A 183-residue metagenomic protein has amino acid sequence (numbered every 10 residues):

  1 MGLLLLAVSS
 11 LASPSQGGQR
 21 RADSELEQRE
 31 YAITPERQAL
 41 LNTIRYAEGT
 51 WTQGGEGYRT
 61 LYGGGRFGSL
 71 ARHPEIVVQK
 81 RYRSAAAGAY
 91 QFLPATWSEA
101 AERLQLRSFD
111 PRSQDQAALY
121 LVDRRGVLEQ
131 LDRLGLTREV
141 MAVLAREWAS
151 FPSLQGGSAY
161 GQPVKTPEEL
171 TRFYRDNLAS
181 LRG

Functional and structural regions predicted by a protein language model:
L4-L104, A117, L121-Q130, L134-G183: Cell-wall polysaccharide-cleaving catalytic domain and substrate-binding groove, primarily in peptidoglycan/chitin
L106-D115: Active-site metal-coordination segments of metallo-dependent hydrolases
